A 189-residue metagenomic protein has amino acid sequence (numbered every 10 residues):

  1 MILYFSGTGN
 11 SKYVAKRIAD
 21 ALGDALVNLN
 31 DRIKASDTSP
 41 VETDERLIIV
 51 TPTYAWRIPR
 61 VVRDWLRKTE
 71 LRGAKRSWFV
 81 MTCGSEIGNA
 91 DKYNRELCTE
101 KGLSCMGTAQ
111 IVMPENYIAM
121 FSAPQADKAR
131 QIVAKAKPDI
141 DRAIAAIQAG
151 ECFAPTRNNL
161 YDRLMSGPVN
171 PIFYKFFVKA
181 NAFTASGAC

Functional and structural regions predicted by a protein language model:
I2, S6-V14, D20-I33, D37 (+2 more regions): FMN-binding flavodoxin-like domain, especially the glycine-rich phosphate-binding loop
V169-C189: Ferredoxin-like iron-sulfur electron-transfer modules
